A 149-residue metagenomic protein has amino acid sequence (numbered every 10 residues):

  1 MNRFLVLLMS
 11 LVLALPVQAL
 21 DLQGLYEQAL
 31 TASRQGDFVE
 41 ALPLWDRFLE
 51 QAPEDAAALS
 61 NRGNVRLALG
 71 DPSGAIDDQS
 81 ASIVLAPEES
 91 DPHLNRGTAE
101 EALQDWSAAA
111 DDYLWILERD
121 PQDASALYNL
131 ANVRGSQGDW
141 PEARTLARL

Functional and structural regions predicted by a protein language model:
D21-L22, A56-A57, S90-D91, A124-S125: Helix-start (N-cap) detector for alpha-helical repeat units in TPR-like alpha-solenoids, especially tetratricopeptide
R34-Q35, A68, A102, S136: Register position in tetratricopeptide repeats
R47-E50, D77, A81-V84, W115-E118: Conserved structural position within tetratricopeptide repeats
